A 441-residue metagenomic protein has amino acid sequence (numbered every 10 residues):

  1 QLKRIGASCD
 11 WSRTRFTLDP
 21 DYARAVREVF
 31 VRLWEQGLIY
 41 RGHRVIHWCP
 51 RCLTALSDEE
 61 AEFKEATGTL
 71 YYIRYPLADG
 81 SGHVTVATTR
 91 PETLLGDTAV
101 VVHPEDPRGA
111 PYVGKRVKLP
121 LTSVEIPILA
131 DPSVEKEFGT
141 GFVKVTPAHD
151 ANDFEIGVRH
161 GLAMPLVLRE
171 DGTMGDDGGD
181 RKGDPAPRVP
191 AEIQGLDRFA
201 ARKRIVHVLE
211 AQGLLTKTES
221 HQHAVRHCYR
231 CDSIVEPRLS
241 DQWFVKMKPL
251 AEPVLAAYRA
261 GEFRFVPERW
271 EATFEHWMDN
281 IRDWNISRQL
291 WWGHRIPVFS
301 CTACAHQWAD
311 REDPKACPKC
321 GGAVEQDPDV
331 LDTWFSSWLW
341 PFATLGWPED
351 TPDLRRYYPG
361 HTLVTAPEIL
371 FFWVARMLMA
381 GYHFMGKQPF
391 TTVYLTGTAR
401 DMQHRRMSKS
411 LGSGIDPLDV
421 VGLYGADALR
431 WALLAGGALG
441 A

Functional and structural regions predicted by a protein language model:
Q1, E105-S133, G161-L162, S233-A256 (+2 more regions): Conserved oxyanion/phosphate-binding beta-strand-loop segments in alpha/beta enzyme cores
Q1-H83, F138-A303, I369, R405 (+2 more regions): Residue patterns forming the tRNA-binding/recognition surfaces of aminoacyl-tRNA synthetases and related DALR
R74-P76, A87, V101-H103, K118 (+7 more regions): Residues in well-ordered beta-strands of folded domains
V84-V102, C228-R230, I234-E236, W284 (+4 more regions): Conserved phosphate/anionic-ligand binding catalytic regions in large, soluble enzymes, centered on
V84-V145, H149-E155: Protease-associated
T88-T93, A130-E135, R181-K182, D241-F244 (+3 more regions): A short, sequence-level motif marking secondary-structure junctions
E92-V102, D153-L162, A303, G346-W347 (+1 more regions): Short active-site loop/helix that positions an aromatic residue
G161-G172, L290-G293, P297-A303, W308-G440: Alpha-helical recognition segments enriched in aromatics with Gly/Pro capping that present substrate-recognition
